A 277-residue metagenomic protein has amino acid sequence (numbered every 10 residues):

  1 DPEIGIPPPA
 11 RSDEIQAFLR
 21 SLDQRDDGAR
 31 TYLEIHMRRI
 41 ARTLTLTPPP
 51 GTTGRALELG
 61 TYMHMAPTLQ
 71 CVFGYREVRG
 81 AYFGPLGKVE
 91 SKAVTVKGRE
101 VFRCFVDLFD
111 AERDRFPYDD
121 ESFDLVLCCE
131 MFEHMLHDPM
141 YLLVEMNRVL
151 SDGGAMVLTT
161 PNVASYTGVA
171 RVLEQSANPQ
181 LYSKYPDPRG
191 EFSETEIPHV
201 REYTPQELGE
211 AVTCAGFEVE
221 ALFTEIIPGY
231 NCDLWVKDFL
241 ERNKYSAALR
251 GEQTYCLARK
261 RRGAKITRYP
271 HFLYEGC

Functional and structural regions predicted by a protein language model:
D1-R38, R42, Y82-R115, L136-S151 (+1 more regions): S-adenosyl-L-methionine-dependent methyltransferase catalytic module, highlighting the catalytic core
L44-G51, F116: Glycine-rich helix-loop-beta junction characteristic of Rossmann-like nucleotide cofactor-binding loops
T52-G54, S122, G153-G154: Surface-exposed loop/turn positions
T52-Y62: Conserved class I S-adenosyl-L-methionine
Y62-Y75: Conserved SAM-binding loop of SAM-dependent methyltransferases across substrates and taxa, primarily the Class I
R76-A81: Short beta-strand element of Class I
R113-V126: A short acidic, Gly/Pro-enriched loop at the edge of an enzyme's catalytic core that lines a small-molecule cofactor
L125-H137: A short SAM/SAH-binding and catalytic strip from SAM-dependent methyltransferases
